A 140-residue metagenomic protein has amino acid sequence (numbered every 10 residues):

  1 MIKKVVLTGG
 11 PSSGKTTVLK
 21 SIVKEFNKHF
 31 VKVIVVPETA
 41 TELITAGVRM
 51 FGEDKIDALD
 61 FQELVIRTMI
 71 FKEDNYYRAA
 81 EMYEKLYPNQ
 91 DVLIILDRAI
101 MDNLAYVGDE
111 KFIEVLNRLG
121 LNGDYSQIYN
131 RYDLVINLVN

Functional and structural regions predicted by a protein language model:
M1-K4: Extreme N-terminal, non-catalytic leader segments that precede Walker-type/kinase nucleotide-binding cores
L7: Hydrophobic anchor at the beta1->P-loop junction of P-loop NTPases
P11: The conserved Walker
K15: Conserved lysine of the Walker
V18: Hydrophobic positions on the alpha1 helix immediately C-terminal to the Walker A/P-loop
V23-T68: Conserved substrate/cofactor phosphate-moiety recognition/catalytic segment in nucleotide-dependent phosphotransferases
I70-F112: A basic- and aromatic-enriched beta-loop-alpha substructure that forms the phosphate/nucleotide- and DNA/RNA-contacting
L96-N140: ATP-dependent NMP and nucleoside kinases share a basic, alpha-helical "lid"
